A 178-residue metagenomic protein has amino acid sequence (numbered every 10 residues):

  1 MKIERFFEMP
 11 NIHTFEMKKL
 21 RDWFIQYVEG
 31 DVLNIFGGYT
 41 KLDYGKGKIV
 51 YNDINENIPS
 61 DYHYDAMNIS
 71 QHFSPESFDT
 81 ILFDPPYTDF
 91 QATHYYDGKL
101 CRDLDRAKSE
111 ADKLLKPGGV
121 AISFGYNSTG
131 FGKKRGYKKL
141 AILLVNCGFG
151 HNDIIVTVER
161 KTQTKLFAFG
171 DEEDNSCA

Functional and structural regions predicted by a protein language model:
M1-G47, G150-T157, L166-F169, A178: S-adenosyl-L-methionine
M1-M9, P86-D103: Glycine-rich phosphate-binding "P-loop"
G38, Y87-T88, N127-G130: Short "lid" loop at the C-terminus of a central beta-strand within the Rossmann-like core of SAM-dependent
G38-N68: Class I SAM-dependent methyltransferase SAM/SAH-binding core
M67-F83, D89: A short acidic, Gly/Pro-enriched loop at the edge of an enzyme's catalytic core that lines a small-molecule cofactor
G98-P117: A short glycine-rich, Lys/Arg-flanked "PGG" loop and its adjoining helix->strand segment in the class I
G118-G125: Conserved beta-strand signature within the Rossmann-like core of class I S-adenosyl-L-methionine
N127-A178: Class I S-adenosyl-L-methionine
